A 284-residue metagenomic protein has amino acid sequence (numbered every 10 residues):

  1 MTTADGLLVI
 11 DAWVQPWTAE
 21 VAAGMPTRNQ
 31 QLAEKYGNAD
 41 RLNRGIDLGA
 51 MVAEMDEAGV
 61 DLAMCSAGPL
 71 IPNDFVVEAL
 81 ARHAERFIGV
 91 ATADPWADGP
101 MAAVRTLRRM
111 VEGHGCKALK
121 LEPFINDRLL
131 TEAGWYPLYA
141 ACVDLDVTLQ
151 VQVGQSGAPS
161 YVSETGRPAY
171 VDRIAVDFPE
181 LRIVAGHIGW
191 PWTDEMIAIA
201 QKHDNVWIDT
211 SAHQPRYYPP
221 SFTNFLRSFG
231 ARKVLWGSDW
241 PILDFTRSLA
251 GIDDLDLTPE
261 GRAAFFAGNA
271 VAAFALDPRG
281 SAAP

Functional and structural regions predicted by a protein language model:
M1-Q15, A19-L62, A231-L235, L243-P284: Mid-to-C-terminal alpha-helical segments outside catalytic/metal-binding sites
W13, M55, V76, M110 (+7 more regions): Conserved, mostly hydrophobic/aromatic
V14-P16, A67-G68, A91-P95, K120-P123 (+4 more regions): A cross-domain feature marking catalytic cores of carbohydrate-active enzymes and several ubiquitous metabolic/repair
W17-A19, L70-P72, W96-D98, Q155-P159 (+3 more regions): Active-site environment of divalent metal-dependent phosphoester hydrolases
E20-M25, V77, A103, Y161-S163 (+4 more regions): Short aromatic-enriched loop/helix-cap "lid" or pocket-rim segments at secondary-structure transitions that line
R44-E54, D98-M110, T193: Short, acidic/polar
D61-L62, L70-T165, K202, R216: Active-site gating/metal-coordination segments in enzymes
K117-A118, T131-L235, P284: Catalytic pocket-lining loop regions of alpha/beta-barrel enzymes, especially the amidohydrolase/enolase/GH5 lineages
